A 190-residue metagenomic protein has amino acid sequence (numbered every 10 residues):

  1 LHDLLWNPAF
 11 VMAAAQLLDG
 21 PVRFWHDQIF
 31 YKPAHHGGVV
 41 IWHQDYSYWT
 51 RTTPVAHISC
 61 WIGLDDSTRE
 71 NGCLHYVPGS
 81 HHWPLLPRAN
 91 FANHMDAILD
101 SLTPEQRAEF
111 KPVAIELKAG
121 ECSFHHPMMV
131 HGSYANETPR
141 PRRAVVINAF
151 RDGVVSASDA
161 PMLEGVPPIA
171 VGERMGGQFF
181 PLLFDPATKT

Functional and structural regions predicted by a protein language model:
L1-Q28, T52-T53, L64: Signature of the catalytic double-stranded beta-helix
N7-V11, H35-Y48: Short acidic (Asp/Glu) patches
P21-H26, Y31-I41: Long, hydrophobic, well-ordered secondary-structure blocks that form the structural core and pocket-lining surfaces
Q28, P33, Q44-Y46, I62-D66 (+1 more regions): Short, structured patches in soluble enzyme cores that scaffold and shape functional sites
H43, T50-R69, E116-A119, F124 (+1 more regions): Short, conserved beta-strand element in jelly-roll/cupin
Q44-D45, N93-E109, P141, A160-V166: Short, surface-exposed loop/helix-turn segments at secondary-structure junctions that function as lids/hinges flanking
S67-V130, V154: Double-stranded beta-helix
N90, C122-F124, M128-T190: Non-heme Fe(II)/2-oxoglutarate
